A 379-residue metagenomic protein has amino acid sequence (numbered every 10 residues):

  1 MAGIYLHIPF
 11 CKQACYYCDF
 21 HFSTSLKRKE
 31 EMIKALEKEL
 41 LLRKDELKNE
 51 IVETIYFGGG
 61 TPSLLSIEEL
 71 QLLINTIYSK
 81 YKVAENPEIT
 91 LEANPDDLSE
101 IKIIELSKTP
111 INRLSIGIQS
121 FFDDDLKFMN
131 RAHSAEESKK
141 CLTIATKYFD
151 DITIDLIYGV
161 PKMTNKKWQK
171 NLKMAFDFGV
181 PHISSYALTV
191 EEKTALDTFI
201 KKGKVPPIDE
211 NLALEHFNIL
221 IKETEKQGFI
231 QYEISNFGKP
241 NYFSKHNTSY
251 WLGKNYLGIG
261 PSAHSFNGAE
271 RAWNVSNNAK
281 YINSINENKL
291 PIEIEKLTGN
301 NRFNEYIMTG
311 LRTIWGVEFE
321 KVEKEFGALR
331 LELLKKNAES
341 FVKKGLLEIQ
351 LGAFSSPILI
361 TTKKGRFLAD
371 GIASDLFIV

Functional and structural regions predicted by a protein language model:
M1, F22-D45, E50-A328: C-terminal scaffold of the Radical SAM
M1-I8: Immediate flanking context of iron-sulfur cluster ligation sites
P9-F20: Local cysteine-cluster metal-coordination motifs and their immediate loop/turn environment, predominantly Fe-S cluster
A328-V342: Short amphipathic alpha-helical interaction segments
V342-G352: A short, conserved structural fragment
S355-T362: Minor-groove-contacting beta-hairpin "wing" of winged helix-turn-helix DNA-binding domains
K363-V379: Short, amphipathic alpha-helical interaction segments positioned at domain boundaries
